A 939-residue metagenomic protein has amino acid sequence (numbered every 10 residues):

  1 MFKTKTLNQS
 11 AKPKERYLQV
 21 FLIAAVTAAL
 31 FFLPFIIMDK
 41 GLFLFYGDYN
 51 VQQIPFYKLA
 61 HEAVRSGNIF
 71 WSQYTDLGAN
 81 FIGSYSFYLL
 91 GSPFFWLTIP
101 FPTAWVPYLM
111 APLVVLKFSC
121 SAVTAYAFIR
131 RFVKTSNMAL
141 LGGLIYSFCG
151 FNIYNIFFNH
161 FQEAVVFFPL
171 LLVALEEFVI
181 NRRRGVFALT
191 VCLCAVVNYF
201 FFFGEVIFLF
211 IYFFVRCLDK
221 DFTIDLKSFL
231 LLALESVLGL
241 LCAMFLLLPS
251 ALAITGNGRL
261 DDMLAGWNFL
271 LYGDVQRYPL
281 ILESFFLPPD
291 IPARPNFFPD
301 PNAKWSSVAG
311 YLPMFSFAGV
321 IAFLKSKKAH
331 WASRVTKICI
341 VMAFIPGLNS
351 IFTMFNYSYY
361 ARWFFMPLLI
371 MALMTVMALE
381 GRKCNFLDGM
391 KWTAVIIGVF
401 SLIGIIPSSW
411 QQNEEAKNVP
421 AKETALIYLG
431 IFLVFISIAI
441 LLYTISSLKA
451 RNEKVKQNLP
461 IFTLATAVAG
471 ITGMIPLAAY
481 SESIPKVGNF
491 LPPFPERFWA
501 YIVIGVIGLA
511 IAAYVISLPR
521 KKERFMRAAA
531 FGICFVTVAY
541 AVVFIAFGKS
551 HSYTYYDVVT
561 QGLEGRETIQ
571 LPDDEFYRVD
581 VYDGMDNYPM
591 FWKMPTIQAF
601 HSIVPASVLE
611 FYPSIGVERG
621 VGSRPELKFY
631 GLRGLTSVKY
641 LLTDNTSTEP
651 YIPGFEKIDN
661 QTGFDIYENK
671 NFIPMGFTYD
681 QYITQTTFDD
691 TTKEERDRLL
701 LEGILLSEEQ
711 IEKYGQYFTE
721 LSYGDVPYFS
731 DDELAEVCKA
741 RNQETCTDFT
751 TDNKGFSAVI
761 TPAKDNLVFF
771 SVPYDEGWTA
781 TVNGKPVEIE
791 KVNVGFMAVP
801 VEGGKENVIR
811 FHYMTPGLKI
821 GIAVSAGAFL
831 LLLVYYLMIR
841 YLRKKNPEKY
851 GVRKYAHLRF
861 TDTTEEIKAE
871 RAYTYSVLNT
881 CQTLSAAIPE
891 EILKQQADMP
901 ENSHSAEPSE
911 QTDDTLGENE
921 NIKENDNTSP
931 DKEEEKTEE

Functional and structural regions predicted by a protein language model:
M1-I36, L231, R520, R524-I533 (+5 more regions): Start-transfer (signal-anchor) and selected internal transmembrane alpha helices of multi-pass inner/ER membrane
N8-K14, Q53-Y57, E712, Q716-R871 (+1 more regions): Active-site-proximal, structured, solvent-exposed surfaces of multi-pass membrane proteins that position macromolecular
V20-V26, I224-A251, M263-F269, C339-V341 (+3 more regions): Hydrophobic alpha-helical membrane-interfacial segments at the cytosolic entry of transmembrane helices
A24-T27, F118-R131, N137-L218, L231-A251 (+3 more regions): Membrane-embedded helix bundles of polyisoprenyl
T27-A122, L144-V165, I254-D261, W267-Y311 (+2 more regions): Membrane-interface coil-to-helix junctions
V51-A60, P93, F229, L238-K325 (+5 more regions): Periplasmic/ER-lumenal interhelical loops and adjacent helix-loop junctions in multi-pass membrane proteins
P100, A479-I502, E523-N766, F770-W778 (+1 more regions): Soluble catalytic regions of membrane-associated enzymes that act on cell-envelope and secretory-pathway components
R182, F201, V335-Q561, G803-T864: Contiguous transmembrane helix-bundle modules in multi-pass membrane proteins
